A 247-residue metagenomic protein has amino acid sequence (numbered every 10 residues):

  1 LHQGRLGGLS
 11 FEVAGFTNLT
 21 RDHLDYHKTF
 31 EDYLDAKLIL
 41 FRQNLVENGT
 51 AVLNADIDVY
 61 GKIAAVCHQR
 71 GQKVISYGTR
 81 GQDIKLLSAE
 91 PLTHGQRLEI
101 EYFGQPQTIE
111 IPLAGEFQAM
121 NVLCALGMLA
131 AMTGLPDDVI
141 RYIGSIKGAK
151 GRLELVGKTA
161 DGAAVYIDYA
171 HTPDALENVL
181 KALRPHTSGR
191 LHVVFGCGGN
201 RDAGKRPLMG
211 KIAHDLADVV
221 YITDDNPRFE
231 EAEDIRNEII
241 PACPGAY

Functional and structural regions predicted by a protein language model:
H2-L6, S10-V165, I240-P244: Acidic, Mg2+-coordinating active-site environments of NTP-dependent enzymes
G71-K73, G104, C124-D137, R141-Y247: ATP-dependent carboxylate-amine ligase
